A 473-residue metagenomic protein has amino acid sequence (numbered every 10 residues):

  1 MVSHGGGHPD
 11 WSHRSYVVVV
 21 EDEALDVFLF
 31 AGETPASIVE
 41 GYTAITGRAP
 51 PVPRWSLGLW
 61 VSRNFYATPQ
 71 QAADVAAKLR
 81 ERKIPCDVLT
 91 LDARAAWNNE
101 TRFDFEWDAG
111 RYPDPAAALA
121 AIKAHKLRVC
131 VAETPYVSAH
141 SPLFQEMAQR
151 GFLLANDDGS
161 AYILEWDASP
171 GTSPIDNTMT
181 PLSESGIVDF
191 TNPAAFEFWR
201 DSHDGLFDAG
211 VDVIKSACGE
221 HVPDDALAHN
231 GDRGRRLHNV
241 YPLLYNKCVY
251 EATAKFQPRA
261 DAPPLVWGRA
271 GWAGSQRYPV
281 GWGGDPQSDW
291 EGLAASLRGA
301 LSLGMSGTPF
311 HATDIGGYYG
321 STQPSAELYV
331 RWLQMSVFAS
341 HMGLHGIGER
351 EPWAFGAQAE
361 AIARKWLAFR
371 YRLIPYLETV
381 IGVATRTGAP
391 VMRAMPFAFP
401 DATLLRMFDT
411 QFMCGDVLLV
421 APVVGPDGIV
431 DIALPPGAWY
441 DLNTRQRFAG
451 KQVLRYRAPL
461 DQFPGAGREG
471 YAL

Functional and structural regions predicted by a protein language model:
M1-G470: Catalytic-domain carbohydrate-binding cleft regions of carbohydrate-active enzymes
L473: An acidic, gly/pro-interrupted, aromatic-rich
